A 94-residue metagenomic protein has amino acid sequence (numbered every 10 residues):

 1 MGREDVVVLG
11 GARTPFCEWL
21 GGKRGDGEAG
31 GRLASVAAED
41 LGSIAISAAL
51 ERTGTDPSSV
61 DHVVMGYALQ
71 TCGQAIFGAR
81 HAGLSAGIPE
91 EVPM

Functional and structural regions predicted by a protein language model:
M1-A38: Condensing-enzyme catalytic core mediating Claisen C-C bond formation in acyl metabolism
D5, R32, T53, D61-A68: N-terminal structural subdomain of ketosynthase/condensing enzymes
T14, G21, L50-T55, L84-P89: Generic secondary-structure signature for well-ordered alpha-helical cores
C17, V36, Y67-M94: Conserved catalytic cysteine-centered active-site region of acyl-thioester-dependent Claisen-condensing enzymes
A38-G54, G78-A82: Short, well-ordered amphipathic alpha-helical segments that serve as non-catalytic structural scaffolds within diverse
D56-H62, E91-P93: Short acidic capping loops at alpha-helix termini that bridge into adjacent secondary structure
